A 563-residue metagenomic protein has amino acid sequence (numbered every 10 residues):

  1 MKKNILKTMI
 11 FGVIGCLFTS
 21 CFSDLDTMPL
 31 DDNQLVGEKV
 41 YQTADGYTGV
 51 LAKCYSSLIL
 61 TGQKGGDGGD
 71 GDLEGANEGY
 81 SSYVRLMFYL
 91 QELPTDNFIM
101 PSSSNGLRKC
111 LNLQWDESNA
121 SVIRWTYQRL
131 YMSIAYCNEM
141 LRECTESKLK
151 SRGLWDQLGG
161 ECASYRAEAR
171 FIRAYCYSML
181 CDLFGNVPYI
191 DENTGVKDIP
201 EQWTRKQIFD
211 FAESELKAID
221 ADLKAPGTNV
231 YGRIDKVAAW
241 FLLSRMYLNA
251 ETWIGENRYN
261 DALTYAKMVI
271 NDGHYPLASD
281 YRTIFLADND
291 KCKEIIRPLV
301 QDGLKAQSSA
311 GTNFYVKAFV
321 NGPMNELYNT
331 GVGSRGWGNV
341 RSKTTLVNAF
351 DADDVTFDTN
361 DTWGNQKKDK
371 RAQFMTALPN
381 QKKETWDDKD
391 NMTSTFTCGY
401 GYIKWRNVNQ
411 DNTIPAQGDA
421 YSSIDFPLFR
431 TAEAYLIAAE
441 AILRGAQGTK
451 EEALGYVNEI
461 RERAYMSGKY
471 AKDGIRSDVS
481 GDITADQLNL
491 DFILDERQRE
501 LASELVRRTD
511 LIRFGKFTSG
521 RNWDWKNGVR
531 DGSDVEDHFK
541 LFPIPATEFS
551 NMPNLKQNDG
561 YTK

Functional and structural regions predicted by a protein language model:
M1-D31: Bacterial Sec-dependent N-terminal signal peptides
S20-F22, G79-Y80, L86, L90 (+10 more regions): Long, intrinsically disordered, low-complexity segments
F22-S103, L107, F209, K217-A218 (+2 more regions): An aromatic- and glycine-enriched ligand-binding surface/loop that stacks and positions planar moieties
T43-A44, T48-A52, S56-G62, P94-L183 (+4 more regions): Conserved, well-structured interaction surfaces
R124, K370-E462: C-terminal substrate/ligand-recognition segments
R166, R173, L243, A250 (+3 more regions): Structural register within alpha-helical repeat arrays
C181-D182, P188, N249-E256, R444-Q447: Short coil/turn linking the two alpha-helices of tandem helical-hairpin repeats
